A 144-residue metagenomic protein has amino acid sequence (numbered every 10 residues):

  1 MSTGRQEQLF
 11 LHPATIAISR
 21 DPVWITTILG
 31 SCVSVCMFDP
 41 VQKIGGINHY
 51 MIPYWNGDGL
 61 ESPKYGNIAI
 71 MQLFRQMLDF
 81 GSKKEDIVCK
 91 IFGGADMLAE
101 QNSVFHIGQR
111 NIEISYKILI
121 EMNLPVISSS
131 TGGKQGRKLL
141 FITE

Functional and structural regions predicted by a protein language model:
M1-S2, Q6-D21, T27: Phosphate-centric recognition/catalysis
L11, C32, Q42, K64-I68 (+6 more regions): Conserved active-site and cofactor/substrate-binding residues in soluble primary-metabolism enzymes
R20, D39-K43, I142-E144: Short acidic-glycine loop/turn motifs at beta-strand connectors
I25-F80: Conserved mixed alpha/beta catalytic, RNA-binding, or beta-rich assembly cores of soluble enzyme, regulatory
M51-N56, G93-M97, G132-K134: Acidic, glycine-rich active-site loops and adjacent beta-strand->loop/helix elements that engage anionic groups
E85-G93: Short glycine-rich phosphate-binding loop at a beta-alpha junction
L98-G108: Phosphate/ribose-phosphate-bearing ligand recognition and processing surfaces, centered on ADP-ribose/NAD(+/P+) systems
G108-E144: Divalent-metal-activated hydrolytic enzyme cores
